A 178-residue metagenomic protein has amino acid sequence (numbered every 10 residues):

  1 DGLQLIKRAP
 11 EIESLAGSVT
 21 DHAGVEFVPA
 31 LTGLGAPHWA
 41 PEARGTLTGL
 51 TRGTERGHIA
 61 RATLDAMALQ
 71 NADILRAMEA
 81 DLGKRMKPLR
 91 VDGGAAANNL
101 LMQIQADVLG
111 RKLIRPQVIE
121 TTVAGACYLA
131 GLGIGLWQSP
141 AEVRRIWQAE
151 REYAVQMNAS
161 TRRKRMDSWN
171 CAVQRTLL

Functional and structural regions predicted by a protein language model:
D1-L178: Active-site core segments that coordinate phosphate-bearing ligands/cofactors across diverse enzyme families
